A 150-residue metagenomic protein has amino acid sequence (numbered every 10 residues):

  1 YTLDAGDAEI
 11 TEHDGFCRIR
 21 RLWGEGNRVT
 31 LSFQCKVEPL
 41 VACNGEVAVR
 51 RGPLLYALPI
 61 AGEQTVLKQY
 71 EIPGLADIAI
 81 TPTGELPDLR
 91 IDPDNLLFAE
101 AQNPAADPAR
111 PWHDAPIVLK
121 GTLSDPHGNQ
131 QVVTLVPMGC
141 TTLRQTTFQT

Functional and structural regions predicted by a protein language model:
T2, E12, R20-G24, R28-T150: C-terminal beta-rich recognition modules with glycine/proline-rich loops and embedded aromatic residues
D4-A8: Change "in extracellular beta-sheet-rich domains … of secreted and cell-surface proteins" to "in beta-sheet-rich domains
C17: Active-site core of glycosidic bond-cleaving carbohydrate-active enzymes
